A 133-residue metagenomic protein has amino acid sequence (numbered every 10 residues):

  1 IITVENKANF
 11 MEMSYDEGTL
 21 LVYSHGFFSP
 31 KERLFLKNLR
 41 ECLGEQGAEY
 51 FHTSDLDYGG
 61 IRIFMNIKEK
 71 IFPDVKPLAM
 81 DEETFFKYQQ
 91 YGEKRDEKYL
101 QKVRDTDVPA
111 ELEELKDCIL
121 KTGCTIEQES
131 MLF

Functional and structural regions predicted by a protein language model:
I1-F133: Catalytic core segments in nucleotide and nucleic-acid processing enzymes
